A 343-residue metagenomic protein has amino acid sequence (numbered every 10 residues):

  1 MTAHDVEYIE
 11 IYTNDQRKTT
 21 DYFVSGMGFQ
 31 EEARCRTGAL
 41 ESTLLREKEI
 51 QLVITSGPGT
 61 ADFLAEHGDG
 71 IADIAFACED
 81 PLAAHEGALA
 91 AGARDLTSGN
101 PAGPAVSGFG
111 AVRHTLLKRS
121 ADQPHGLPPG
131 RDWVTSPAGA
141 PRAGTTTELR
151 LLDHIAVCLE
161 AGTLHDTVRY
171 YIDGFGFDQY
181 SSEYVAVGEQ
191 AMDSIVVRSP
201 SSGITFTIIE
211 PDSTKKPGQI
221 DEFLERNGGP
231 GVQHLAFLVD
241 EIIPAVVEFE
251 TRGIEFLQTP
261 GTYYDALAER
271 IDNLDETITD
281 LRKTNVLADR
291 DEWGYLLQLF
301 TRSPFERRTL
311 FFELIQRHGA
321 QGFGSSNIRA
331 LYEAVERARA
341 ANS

Functional and structural regions predicted by a protein language model:
M1-H4, E10-Q51, A90-A91, L96-S98 (+6 more regions): Core segments of cupin and vicinal oxygen chelate
M1-R17, I71-I74, G126-V168, P230-F237 (+2 more regions): N-terminal beta-strand motif that seeds the catalytic metal site of vicinal oxygen chelate
H4-N14, T43, D62-E86, P104-S107 (+3 more regions): Vicinal oxygen chelate
E49, T55-P58: Extended accessory and catalytic-adjacent subdomains in large enzymes
H67-T146, A156-C158, P304-E306, F311 (+2 more regions): Hydrophobic, ordered structural segments
K118, A156-A161, S181, E210: Short, structured patches in soluble enzyme cores that scaffold and shape functional sites
S201-E222: Active-site-adjacent "gating/activation" loops or surface patches in catalytic cores
H234-S343: C-terminal functional regions that serve as terminal interaction/effector modules
